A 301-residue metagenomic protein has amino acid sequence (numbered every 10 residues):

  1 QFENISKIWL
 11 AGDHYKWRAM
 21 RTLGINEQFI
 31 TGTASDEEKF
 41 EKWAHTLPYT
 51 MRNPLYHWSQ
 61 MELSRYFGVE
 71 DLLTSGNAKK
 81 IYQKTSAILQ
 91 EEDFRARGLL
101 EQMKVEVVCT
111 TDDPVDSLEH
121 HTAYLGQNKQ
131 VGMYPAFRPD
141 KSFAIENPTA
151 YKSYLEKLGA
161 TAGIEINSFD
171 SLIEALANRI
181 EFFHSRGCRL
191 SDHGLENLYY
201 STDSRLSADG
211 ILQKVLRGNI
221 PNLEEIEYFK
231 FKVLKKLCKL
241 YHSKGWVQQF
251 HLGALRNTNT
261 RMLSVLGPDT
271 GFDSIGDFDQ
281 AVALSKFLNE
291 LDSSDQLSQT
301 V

Functional and structural regions predicted by a protein language model:
F2-K244, Q296-T300: Metal-cofactor-binding active-site regions of metalloenzymes
I220-V301: Long, well-ordered mid-to-C-terminal structural blocks that present hydrophobic/aromatic surfaces
